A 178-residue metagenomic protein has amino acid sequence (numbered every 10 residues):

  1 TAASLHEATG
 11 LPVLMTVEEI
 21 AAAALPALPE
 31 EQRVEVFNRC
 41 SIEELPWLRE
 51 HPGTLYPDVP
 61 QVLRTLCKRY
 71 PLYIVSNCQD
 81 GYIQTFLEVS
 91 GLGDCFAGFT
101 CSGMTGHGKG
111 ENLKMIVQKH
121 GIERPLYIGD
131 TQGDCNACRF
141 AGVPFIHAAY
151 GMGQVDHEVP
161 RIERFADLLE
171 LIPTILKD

Functional and structural regions predicted by a protein language model:
T1-L14, A22-A24: Conserved phosphoryl-transfer catalytic core
V13, V17, L55, K109: Conserved donor sugar-nucleotide recognition element shared by glycan-biosynthetic enzymes
L14-A22, D80, Q84: An amphipathic alpha-helix signature
E19-A23, R39, Q61, T65 (+2 more regions): Alpha-helical elements of Rossmann-like donor-binding domains used by nucleotide-donor carbohydrate transfer enzymes
A23-P60: Metal-dependent phosphoesterase signature
L45-I74, Q84, G110: Short, acidic loop-to-helix structural element flanking the phosphoryl-transfer center in phosphate-processing enzymes
S76-C78: Conserved phosphate-coupling serine/threonine residues in phosphotransfer and NTP-handling enzymes
D80, Q84-D178: Asp-based, Mg2+/Mn2+-dependent phosphohydrolase catalytic module
